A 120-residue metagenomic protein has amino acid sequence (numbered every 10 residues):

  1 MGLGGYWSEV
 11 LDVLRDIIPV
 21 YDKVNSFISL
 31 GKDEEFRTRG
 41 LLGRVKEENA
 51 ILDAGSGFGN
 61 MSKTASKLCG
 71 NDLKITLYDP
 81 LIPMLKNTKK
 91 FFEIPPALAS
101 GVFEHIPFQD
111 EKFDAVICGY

Functional and structural regions predicted by a protein language model:
M1-V20: N-terminal, positively charged/glycine-rich alpha-helical extensions of SAM-dependent methyltransferases
V10, D33-R37, L81: Conserved donor sugar-nucleotide recognition element shared by glycan-biosynthetic enzymes
I18-G31: Class I SAM-dependent methyltransferase Rossmann-like catalytic core, especially the SAM/SAH-binding loop
G31-E47, T64: Conserved alpha-helix/loop element of class I SAM-dependent methyltransferases that forms part of the SAM/SAH-binding
L52-H105: Class I SAM-dependent methyltransferase SAM/SAH-binding core
E104-V116: A short acidic, Gly/Pro-enriched loop at the edge of an enzyme's catalytic core that lines a small-molecule cofactor
G119-Y120: Residues lining the SAM
